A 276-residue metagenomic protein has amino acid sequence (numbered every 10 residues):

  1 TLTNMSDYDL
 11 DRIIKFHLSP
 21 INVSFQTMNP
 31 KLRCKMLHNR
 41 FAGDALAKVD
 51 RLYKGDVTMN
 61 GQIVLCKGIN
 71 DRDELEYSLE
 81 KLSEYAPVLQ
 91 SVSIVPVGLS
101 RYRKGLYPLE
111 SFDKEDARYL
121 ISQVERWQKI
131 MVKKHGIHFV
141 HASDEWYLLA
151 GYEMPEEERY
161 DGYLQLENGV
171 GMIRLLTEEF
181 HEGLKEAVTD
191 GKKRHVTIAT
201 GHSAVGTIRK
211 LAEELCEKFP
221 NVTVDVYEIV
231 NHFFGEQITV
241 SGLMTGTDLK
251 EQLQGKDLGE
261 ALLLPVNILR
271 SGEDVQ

Functional and structural regions predicted by a protein language model:
T1-V88, G98-W127: Conserved Radical SAM active-site core
Y85, G98-Q276: Auxiliary Fe-S-binding modules of radical SAM enzymes
V95: Positively charged, polyanion-binding regions of nucleic-acid-associated proteins
